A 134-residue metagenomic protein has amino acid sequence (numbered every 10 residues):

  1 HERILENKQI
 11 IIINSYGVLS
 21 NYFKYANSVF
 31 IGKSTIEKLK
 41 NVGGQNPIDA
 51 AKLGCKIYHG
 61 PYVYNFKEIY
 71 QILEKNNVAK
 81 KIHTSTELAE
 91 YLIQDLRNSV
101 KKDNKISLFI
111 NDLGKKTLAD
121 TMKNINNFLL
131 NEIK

Functional and structural regions predicted by a protein language model:
H1-K134: Nucleotide-activated sugar donor-binding and catalytic core shared by glycosyltransferases and related lipid-linked
